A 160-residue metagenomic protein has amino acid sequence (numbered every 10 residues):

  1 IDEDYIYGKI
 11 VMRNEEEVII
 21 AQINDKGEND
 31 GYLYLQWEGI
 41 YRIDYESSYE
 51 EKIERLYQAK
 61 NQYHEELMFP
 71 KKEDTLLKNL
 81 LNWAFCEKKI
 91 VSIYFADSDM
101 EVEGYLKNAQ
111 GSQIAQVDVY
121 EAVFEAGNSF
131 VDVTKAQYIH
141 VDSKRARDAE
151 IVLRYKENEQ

Functional and structural regions predicted by a protein language model:
I1-Y5, N24-D99, Y120-Q160: Short glycine-rich, low-complexity segments
D4-M12, V102-N108: Short beta-strand-centered aromatic/proline hotspots
I10-E16, A21-K26: N-terminal beta-strand/beta-hairpin edge segment
R13-V18, Y45-Y49, A109-I114, V141-K144: Short, conserved beta-turn/loop elements at beta-strand boundaries and strand-helix junctions
M100-E103, K107-N108, I114-D118, A126-G127: Extended, basic/helix-rich recognition subdomains
